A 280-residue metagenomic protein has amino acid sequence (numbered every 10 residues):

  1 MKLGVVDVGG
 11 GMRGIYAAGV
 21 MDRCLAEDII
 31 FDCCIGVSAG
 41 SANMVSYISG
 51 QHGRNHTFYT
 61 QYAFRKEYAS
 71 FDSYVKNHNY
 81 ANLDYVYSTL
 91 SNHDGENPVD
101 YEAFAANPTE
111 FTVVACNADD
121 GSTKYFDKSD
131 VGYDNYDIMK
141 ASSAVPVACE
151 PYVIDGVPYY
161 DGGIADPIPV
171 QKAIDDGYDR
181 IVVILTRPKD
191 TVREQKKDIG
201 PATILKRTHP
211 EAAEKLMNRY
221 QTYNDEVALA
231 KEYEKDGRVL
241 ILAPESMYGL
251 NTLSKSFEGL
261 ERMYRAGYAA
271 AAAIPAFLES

Functional and structural regions predicted by a protein language model:
M1-V37, V45-S280: Patatin-like phospholipase
